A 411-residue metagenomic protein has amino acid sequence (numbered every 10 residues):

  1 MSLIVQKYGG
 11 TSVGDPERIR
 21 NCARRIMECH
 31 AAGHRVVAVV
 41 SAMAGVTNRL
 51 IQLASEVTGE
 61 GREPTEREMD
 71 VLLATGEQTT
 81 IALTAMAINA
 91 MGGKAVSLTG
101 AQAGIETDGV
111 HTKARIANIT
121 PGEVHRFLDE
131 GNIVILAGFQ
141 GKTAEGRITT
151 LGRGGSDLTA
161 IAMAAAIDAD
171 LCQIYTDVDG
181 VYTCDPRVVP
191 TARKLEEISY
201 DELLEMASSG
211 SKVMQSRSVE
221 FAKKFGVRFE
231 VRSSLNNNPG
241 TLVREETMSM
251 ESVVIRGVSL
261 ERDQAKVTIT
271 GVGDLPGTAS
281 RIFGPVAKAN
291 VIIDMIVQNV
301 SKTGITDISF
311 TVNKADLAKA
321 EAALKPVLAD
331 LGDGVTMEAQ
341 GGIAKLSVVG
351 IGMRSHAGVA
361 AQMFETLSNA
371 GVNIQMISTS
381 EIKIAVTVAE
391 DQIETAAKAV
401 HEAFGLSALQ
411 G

Functional and structural regions predicted by a protein language model:
M1-V219, V388-A389, F404, A408: Nucleotide/pyrophosphate-binding catalytic subdomain
H34, G93, V227, V291 (+1 more regions): Short phosphate-binding/catalytic loops that engage adenosine nucleotides
S41-M43, S234, Q298: Active-site beta-loop-alpha junctions enriched in small/polar residues
L171-Y175, F229-V231, D294, M376: Short hydrophobic alpha-helical runs that function as membrane-insertion/retention elements
A222: Acidic-aromatic/histidine active-site loop/patch
V227-N238, R262: Active-site C-terminal subdomain of aminotransferase-like
G240-G411: A conserved regulatory-domain signal marking ACT and ACT-like small-molecule sensing domains and adjacent regulatory
